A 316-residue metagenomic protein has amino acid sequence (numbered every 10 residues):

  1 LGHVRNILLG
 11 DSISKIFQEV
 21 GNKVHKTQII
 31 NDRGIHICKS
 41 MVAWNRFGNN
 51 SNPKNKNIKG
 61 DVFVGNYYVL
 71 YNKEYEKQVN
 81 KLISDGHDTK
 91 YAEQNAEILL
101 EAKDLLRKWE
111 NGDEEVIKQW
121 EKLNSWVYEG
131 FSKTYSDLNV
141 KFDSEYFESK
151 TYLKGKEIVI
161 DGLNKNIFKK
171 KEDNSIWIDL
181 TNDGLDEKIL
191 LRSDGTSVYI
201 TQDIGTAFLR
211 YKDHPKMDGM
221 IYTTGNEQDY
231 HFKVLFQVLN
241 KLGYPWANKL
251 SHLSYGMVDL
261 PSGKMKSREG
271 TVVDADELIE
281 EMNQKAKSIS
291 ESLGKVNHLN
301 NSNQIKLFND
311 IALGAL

Functional and structural regions predicted by a protein language model:
L1-L316: NTP-dependent nucleotidyl-transfer catalytic core
